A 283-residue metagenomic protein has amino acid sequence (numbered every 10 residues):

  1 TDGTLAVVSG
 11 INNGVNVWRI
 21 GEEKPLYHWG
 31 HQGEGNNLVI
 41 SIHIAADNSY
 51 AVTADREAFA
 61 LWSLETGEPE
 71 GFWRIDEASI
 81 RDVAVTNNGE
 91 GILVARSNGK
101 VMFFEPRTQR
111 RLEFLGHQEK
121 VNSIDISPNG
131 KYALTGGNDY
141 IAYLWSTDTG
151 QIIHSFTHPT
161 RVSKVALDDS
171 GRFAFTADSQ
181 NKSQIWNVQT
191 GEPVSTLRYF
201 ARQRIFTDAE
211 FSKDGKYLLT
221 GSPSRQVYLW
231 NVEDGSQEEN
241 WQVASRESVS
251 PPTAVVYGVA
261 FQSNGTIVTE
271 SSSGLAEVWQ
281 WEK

Functional and structural regions predicted by a protein language model:
T1-K283: WD40-repeat beta-propeller superdomains and closely related acidic/aromatic-rich repeat-like regions
